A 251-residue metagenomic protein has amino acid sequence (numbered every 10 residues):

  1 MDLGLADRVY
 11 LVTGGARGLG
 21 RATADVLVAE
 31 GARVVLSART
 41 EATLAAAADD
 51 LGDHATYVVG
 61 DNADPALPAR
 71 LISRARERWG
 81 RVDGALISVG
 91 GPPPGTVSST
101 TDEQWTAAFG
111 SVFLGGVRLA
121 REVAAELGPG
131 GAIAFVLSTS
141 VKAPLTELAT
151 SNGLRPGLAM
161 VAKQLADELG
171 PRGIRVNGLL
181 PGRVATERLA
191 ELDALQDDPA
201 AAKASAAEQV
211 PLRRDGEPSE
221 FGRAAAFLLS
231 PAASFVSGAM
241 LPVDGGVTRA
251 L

Functional and structural regions predicted by a protein language model:
M1, A143, A226, S237-L251: Short C-terminal tail/terminal secondary-structure segment of NAD(P)H-dependent dehydrogenase/reductase domains
V9, A16-R17: Conserved glycine-rich cofactor-binding loop
E41, V176, L180-L195: Short, flexible catalytic-loop segment of classical short-chain dehydrogenase/reductase
T96-V97, T101-F109, A206: Substrate-binding pocket helix/loop in short-chain dehydrogenase/reductase
A134-L158, A162-P171, R183-V184: Catalytic loop of short-chain dehydrogenase/reductase
G170, R175, V236-G238: Short, small/polar-rich loop/turn modules that mediate ligand/substrate recognition or access, typified
V210-F221, A232: A conserved structural motif in NAD(P)-dependent oxidoreductases
